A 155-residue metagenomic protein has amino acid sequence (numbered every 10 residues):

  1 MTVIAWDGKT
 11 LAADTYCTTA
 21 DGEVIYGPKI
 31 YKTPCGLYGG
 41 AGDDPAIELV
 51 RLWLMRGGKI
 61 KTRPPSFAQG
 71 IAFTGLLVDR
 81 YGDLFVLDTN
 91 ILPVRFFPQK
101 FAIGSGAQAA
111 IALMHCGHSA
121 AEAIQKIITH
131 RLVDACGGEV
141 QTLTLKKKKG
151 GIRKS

Functional and structural regions predicted by a protein language model:
M1-S155: N-terminal nucleophile
